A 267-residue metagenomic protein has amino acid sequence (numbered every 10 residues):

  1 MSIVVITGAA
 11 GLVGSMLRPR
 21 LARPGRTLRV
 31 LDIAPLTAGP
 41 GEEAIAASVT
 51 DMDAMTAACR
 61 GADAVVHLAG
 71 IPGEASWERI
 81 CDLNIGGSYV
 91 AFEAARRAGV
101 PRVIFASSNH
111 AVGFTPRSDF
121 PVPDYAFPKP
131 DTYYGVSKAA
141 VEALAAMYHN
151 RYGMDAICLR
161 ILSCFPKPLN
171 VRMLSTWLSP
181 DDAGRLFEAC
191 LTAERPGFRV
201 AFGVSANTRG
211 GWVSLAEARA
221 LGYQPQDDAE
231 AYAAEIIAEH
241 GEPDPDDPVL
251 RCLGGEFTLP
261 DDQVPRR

Functional and structural regions predicted by a protein language model:
V4-P24: N-terminal Rossmann NAD(P)H-binding glycine-rich loop of SDR-like oxidoreductase domains
P19, S88-Y89, A139-A146, N150 (+1 more regions): Conserved active-site helix of classical SDR/Rossmann-fold NAD(P)-dependent CH-OH oxidoreductases
T37, A47-L83: NAD(P)H-binding glycine-rich loop region in Rossmannoid oxidoreductase-like domains and their noncatalytic homologs
T50, R79-V90, A98, P128 (+2 more regions): Glycine-rich NAD(P)-binding loop of the Rossmann-fold in SDR/ketoreductase-type enzymes
D82, R117-A156: Catalytic helix-loop patch of NAD(P)-dependent Rossmann-fold dehydrogenases
V90-K129: Conserved Rossmann-fold NAD(P)-dependent oxidoreductase catalytic core, especially the SDR/UDP-sugar
I161-K167, W177-F198, A206: Alpha-helical substrate-binding/gating segment
R199-A201, T208-Q224, I236-P265: Conserved C-terminal active-site "lid" loop/helix of NAD(P)H-dependent oxidoreductases that clamps the redox cofactor
